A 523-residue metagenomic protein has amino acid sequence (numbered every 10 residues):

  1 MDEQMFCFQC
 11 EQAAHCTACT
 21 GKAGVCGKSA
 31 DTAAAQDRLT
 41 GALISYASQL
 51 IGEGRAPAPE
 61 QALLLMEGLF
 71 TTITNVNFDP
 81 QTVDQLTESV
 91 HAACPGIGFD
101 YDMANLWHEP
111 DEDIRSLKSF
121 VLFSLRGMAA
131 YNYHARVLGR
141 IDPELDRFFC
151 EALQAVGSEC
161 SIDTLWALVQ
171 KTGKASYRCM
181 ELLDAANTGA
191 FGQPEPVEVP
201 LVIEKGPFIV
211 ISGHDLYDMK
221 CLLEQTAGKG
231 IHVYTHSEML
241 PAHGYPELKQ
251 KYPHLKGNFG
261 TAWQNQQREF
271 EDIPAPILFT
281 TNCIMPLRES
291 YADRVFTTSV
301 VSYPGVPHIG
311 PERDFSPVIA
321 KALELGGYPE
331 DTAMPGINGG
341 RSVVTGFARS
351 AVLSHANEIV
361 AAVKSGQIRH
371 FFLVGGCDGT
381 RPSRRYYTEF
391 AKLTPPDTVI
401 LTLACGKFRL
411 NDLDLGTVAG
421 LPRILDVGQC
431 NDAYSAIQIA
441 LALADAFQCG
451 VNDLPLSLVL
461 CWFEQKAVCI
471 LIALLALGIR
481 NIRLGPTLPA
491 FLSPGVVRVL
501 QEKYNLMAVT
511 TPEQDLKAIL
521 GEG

Functional and structural regions predicted by a protein language model:
D2-D37, I44-S45, R55, Q170-G523: Anaerobic metallocofactor- and corrinoid-dependent redox/one-carbon enzyme cores, especially those from methanogenesis
T40, I44-A190: Electropositive, gly/pro-rich neighborhoods at or near active sites that engage anionic ligands
